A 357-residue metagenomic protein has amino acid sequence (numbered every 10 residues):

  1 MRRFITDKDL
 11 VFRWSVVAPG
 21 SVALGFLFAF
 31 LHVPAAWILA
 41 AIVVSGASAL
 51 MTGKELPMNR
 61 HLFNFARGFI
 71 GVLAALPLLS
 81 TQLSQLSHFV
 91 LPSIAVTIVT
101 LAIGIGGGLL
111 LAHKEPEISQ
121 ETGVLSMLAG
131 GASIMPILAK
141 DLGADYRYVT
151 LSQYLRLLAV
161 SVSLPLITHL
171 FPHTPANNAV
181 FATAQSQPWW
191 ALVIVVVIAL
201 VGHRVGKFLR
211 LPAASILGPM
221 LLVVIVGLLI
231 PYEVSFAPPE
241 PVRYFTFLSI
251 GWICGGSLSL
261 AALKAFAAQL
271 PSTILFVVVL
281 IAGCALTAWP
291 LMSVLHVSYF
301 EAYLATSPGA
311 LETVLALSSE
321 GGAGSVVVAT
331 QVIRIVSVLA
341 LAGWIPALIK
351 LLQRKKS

Functional and structural regions predicted by a protein language model:
M1-P19, Q120, D145-Y148, H173-W189 (+1 more regions): Intrinsically disordered, low-complexity non-transmembrane regions of multi-pass membrane transporters
R2-L62, F69-Q82, Q187-A262, A282-L286 (+1 more regions): Structural signature of multi-pass alpha-helical membrane transport proteins
K54-P57, L76-F89, I105-S119, E233 (+1 more regions): Transmembrane alpha-helix boundary signature
N59-G71, V90-A95, E117-L128, T150-L155 (+3 more regions): Cytoplasmic-side transmembrane-helix entry/capping segments in multi-pass membrane proteins
S80-F89, L170-S186, P231-E240, A262-K264 (+1 more regions): Membrane-interface helix termini and inter-helical loops of multi-pass transporters
V99-T100, A129-M135, T150-H169, G283 (+2 more regions): Membrane-embedded alpha-helical segments of transport systems, primarily multispan ion/solute transporters
G108-I118, V160-N178, R204, L209 (+2 more regions): Juxtamembrane and boundary regions of transmembrane helices in multi-pass small-molecule transporters and channels
L111-L155, V297-V332: Alpha-helical membrane segments and immediately flanking helix-loop junctions that form or couple to the substrate/ion
